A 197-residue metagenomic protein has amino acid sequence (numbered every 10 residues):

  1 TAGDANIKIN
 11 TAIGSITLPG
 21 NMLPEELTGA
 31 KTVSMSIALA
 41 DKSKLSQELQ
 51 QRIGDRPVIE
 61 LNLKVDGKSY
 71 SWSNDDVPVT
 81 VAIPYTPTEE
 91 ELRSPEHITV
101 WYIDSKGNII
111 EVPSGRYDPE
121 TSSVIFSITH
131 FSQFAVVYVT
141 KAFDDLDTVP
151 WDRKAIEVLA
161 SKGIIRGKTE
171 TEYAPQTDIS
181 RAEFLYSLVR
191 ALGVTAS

Functional and structural regions predicted by a protein language model:
T1-K106: Proteolytic processing hotspots in large secreted/extracellular or virion-associated proteins and select intracellular
A12-I13, G115, S127-S132: Secondary-structure transition/turn motif
R56-P57, V136-D144: Short domain-boundary/entry signatures in modular proteins, especially in secreted/extracellular architectures
L61, G67-W72, T121-T129, Y173: Generic recognition of long tandem-repeat/solenoid scaffolds
G107-S114: Surface-exposed loop/edge segments in extracytoplasmic proteins
D118-S122, W151-K154: Glycine-rich adenosyl-nucleotide cofactor-binding module
V124-T140: C-terminal beta-strand-rich structural cap/linker in extracellular carbohydrate-active enzymes
T140-T195: Extracytoplasmic Gram-positive cell-surface binding/anchoring modules and repeats
